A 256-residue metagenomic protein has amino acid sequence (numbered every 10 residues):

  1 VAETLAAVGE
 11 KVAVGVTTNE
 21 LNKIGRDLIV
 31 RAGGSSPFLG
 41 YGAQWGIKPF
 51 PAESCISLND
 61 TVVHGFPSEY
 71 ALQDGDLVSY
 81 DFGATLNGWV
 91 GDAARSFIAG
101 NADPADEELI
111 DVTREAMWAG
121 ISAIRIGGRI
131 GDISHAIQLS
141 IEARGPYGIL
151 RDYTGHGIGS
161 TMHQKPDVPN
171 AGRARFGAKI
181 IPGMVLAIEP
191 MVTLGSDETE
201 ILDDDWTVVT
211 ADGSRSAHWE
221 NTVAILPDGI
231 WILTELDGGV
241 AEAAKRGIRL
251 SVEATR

Functional and structural regions predicted by a protein language model:
V1-R256: Active-site neighborhoods and metal-handling regions in enzymes and metal-associated proteins
